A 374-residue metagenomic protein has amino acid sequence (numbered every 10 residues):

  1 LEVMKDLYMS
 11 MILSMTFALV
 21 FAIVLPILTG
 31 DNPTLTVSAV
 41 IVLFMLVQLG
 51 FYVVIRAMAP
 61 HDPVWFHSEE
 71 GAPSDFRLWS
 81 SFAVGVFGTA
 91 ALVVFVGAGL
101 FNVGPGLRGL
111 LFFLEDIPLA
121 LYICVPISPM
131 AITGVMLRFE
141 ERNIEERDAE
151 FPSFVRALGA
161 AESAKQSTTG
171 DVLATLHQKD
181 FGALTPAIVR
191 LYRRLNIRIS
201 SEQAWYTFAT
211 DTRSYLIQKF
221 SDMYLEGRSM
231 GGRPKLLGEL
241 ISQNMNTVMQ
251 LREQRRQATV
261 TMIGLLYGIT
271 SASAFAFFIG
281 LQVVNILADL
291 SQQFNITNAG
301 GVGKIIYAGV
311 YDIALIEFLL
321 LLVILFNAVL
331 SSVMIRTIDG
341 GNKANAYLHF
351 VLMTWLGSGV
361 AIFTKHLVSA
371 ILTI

Functional and structural regions predicted by a protein language model:
L1-A164, Q178-A183, Q243-I374: Hydrophobic alpha-helical signal-anchor/transmembrane segments
L1-E2, S153-N244, M249, V333 (+1 more regions): Glycine- and small-hydrophobic-enriched helix-loop-helix hairpins
